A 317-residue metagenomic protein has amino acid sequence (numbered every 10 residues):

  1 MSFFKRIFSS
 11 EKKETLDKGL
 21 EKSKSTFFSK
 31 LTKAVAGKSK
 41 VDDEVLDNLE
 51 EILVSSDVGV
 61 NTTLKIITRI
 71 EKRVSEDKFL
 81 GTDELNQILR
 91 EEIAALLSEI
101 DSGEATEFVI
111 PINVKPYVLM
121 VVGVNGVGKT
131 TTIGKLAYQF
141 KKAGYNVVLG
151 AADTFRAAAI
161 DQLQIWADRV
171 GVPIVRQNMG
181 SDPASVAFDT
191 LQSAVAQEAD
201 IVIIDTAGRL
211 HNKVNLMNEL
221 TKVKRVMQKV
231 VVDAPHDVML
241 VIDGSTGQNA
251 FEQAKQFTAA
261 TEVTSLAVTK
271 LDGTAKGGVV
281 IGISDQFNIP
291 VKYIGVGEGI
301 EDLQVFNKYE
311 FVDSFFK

Functional and structural regions predicted by a protein language model:
F3, T106-E107, L136, E252-Q253 (+1 more regions): Short beta-alpha junctions and helix-cap segments that line functional grooves
F3-S10, F28, V35-A36: Short, aromatic- and cysteine-enriched interfacial helices/patches that mediate contacts at lipid membranes
F4, S10-L16, E21: Switch/coupling subdomain of P-loop NTPase systems
D17-A152, A159-M179, A187-V195, A199-I204: Primarily NTPase-proximal linker/entry elements flanking Walker-type ATP/GTP-binding cores
V60-T62, R156, D272, I300: Short hydrophobic/aromatic residue motifs in ordered secondary structure
D153-T154, G244: Residue-level signal for short, function-critical loop segments
Q162, D182-Q197, H211-K317: Conserved catalytic-core segment of NTP-binding enzymes
A207-R209: Short glycine-rich anion-binding loops that position phosphate/pyrophosphate groups of nucleotides and phosphorylated
